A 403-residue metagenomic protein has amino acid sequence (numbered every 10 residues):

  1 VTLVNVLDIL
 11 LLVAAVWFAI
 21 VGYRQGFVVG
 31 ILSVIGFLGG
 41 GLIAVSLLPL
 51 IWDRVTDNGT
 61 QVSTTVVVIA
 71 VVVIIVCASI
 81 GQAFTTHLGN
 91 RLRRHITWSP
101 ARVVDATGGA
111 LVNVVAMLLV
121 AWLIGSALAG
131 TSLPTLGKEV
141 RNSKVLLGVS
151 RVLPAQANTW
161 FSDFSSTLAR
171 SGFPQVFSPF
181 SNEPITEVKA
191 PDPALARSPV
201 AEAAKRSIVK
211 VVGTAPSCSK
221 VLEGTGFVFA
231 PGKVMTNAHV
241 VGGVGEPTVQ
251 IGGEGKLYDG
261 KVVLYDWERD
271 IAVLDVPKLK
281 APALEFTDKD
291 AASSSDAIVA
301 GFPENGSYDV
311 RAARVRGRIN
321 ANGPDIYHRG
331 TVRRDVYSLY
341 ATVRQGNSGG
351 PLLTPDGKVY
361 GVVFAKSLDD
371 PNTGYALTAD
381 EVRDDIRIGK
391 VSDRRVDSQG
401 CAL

Functional and structural regions predicted by a protein language model:
V1-P193: Alpha-helical transmembrane segments and their juxtamembrane interface "caps" in small multi-pass membrane proteins
L11-L12, P216-S219, A341-R344: Short loop/turn motifs at secondary-structure junctions and domain boundaries
Q25, A194-P199, S207-P231, L257-D259 (+2 more regions): A conserved glycine-rich beta-strand in the N-terminal activation segment of trypsin-fold
V29, M235, Y360-G361: Generic structural signal for well-ordered beta-strand positions
T56, R93, V112, A129 (+3 more regions): Sec-exported extracytoplasmic/periplasmic mature domains
K205-V212, A272-A283, D309-A402: Active-site region of chymotrypsin-like
A215-E223, A230-D309, D393-S398: Conserved active-site neighborhood of the chymotrypsin/trypsin-like protease fold
